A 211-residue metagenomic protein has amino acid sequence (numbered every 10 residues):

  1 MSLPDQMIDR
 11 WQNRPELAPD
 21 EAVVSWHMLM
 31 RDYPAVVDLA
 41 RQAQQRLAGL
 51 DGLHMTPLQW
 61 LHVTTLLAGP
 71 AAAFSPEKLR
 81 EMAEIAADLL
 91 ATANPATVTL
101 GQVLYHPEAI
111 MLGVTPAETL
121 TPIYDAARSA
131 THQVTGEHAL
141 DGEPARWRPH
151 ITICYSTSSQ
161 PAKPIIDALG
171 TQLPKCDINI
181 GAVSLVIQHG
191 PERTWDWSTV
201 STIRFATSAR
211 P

Functional and structural regions predicted by a protein language model:
M1-P211: Histidine-dependent nucleotide/RNA phosphoesterase domain, centered on the 2H-phosphoesterase fold with its duplicated
